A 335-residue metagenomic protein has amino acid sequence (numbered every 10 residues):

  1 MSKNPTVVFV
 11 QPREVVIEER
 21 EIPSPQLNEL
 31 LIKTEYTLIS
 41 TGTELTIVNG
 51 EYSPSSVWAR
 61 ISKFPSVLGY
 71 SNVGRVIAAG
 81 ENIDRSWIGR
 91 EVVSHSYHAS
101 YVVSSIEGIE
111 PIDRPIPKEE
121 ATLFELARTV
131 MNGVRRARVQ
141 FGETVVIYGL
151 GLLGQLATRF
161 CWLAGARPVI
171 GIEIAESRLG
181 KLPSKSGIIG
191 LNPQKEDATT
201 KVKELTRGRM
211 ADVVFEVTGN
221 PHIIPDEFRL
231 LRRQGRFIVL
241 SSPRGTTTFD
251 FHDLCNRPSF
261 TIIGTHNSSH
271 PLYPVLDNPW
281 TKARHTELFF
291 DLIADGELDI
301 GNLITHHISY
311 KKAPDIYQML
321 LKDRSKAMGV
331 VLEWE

Functional and structural regions predicted by a protein language model:
S2, G208, I238, G245-T247 (+3 more regions): C-terminal capping/lid region of NAD(P)-dependent oxidoreductase domains
V8-S24, T41-V73, V93-H95: N-terminal glycine-rich cofactor-binding segment
S71-H95: A glycine-/small-residue-rich N-terminal strand-loop-strand element that serves as the cofactor-binding glycine loop
H95-I106: A structural motif shared across PLP-dependent enzymes of the aminotransferase-like
P117-K195: Mid-domain Rossmann-like dinucleotide-binding core that forms the NAD(H)/NADP(H) cofactor-binding site
K185-I263: Glycine-rich cofactor phosphate-binding loops and adjacent beta1-alpha1 units of small-molecule cofactor enzyme domains
K203, F249-I304, D315: C-terminal substrate-binding/catalytic core of Rossmann-like NAD(P)-dependent dehydrogenases/reductases
